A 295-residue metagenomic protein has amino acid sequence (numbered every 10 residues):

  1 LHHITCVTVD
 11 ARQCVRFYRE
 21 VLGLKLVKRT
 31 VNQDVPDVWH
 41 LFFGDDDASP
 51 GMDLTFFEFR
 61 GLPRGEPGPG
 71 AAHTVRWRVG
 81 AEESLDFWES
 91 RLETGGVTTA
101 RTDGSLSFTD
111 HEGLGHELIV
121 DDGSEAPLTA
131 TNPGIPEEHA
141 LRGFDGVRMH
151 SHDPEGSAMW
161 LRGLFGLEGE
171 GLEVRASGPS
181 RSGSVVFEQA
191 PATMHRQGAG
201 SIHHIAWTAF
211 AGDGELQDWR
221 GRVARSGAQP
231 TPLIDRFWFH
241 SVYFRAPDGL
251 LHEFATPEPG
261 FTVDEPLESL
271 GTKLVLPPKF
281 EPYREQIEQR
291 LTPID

Functional and structural regions predicted by a protein language model:
L1-R12, A72-V79, G123-A158, E168 (+2 more regions): N-terminal beta-strand motif that seeds the catalytic metal site of vicinal oxygen chelate
L1-V9, F42, R60-R91, G104-T109 (+3 more regions): Vicinal oxygen chelate
V7-P50, S90, T94, A100-D110 (+2 more regions): Core segments of cupin and vicinal oxygen chelate
R16, D86, H116, A158-M159 (+1 more regions): Alpha-helical elements of the RecA-like P-loop NTPase motor core of helicases
T30, D86-G143, G171-F187, S226-D295: Vicinal oxygen chelate
F43-D45, E58, V120, E258: Residue-level signal for short segments within beta-strands and strand-turn junctions of well-structured beta-sheet
D53-E58, H116: Conserved oxyanion/phosphate-binding beta-strand-loop segments in alpha/beta enzyme cores
L62-G65, P133-P136, E188-R196: Short beta-strand/turn micro-motifs at beta-sheet edges
